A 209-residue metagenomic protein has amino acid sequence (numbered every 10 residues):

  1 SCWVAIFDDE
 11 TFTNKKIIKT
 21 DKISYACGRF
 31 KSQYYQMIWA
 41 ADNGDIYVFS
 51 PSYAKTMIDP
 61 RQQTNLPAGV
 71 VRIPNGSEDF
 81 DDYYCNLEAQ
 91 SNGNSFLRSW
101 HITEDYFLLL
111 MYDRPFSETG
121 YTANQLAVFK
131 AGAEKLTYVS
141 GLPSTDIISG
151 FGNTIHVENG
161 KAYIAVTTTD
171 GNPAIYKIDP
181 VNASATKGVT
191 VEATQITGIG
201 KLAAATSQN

Functional and structural regions predicted by a protein language model:
S1, V48-P67, L109-A123, T167: Short, conserved, GDST-rich strand-edge loop motifs in beta-rich repeat architectures
S1-A41: Long, acidic/polar, low-complexity amphipathic helices and coiled-coil-like
S1-T13, R61-E78, T122-A133, I175-N182: Beta-propeller blade signature
I6, T13-S24, P74-N75, D79-S91 (+2 more regions): Beta-propeller fold detector
Y25-I38, A89-I102, D146-H156, V191-A205: Repeated scaffold domains used in trafficking and secretory/extracellular systems, primarily beta-propellers
W39-S50, P74-S77, W100-F107, G152-A162 (+2 more regions): Short, solvent-exposed coil/turn segments at beta-strand boundaries
D81-G171: Intrinsically disordered, low-complexity segments enriched in Gly and acidic/Ser/Thr residues that form flexible
F151-N153, V166-T168, N172-N209: Hydrophobic, glycine-enriched assembly/anchoring segments
